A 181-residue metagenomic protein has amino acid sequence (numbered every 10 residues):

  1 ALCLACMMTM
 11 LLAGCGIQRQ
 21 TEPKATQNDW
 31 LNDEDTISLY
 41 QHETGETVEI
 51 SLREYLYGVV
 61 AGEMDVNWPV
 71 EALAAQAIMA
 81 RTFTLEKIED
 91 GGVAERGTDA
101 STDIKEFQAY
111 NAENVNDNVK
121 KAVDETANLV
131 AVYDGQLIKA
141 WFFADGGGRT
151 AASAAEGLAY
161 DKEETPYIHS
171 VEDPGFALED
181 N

Functional and structural regions predicted by a protein language model:
A1-N181: Conserved, single-site charged/polar hotspot
